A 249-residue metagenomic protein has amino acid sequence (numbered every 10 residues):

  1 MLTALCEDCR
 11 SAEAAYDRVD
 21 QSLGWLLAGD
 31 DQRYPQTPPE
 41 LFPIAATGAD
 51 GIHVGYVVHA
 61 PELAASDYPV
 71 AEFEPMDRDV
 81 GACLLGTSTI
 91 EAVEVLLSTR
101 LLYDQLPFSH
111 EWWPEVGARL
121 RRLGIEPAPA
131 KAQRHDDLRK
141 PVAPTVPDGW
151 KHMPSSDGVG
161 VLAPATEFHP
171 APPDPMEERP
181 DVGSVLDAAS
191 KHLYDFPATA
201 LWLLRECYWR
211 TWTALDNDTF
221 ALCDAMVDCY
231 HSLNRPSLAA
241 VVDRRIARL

Functional and structural regions predicted by a protein language model:
M1-D67, E72-M76, A130, D136-L249: A surface-exposed partner-binding patch
L63-V116: Compact, glycine/acidic-enriched structural inserts
Y103-P141: Hydrophobic, aromatic-enriched interface-forming segments
